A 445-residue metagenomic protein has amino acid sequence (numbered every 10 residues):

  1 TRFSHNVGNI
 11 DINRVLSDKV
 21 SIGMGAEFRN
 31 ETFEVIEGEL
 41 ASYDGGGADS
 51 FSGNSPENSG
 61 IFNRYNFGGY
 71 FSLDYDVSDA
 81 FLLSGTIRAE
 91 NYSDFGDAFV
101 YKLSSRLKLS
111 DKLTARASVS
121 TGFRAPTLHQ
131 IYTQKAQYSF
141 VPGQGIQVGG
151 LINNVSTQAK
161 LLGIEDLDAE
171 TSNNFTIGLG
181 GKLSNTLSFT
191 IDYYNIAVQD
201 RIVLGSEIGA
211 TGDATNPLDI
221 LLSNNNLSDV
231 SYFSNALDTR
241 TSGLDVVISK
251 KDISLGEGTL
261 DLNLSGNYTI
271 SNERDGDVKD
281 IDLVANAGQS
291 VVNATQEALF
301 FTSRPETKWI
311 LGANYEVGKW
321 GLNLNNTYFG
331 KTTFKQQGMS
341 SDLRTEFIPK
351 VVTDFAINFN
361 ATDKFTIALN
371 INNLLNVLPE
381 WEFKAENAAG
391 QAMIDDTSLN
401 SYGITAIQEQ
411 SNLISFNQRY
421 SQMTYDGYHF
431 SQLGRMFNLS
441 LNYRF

Functional and structural regions predicted by a protein language model:
T1, I61-K108, S172, N314-F329: Surface-exposed extracellular loop regions of Gram-negative outer-membrane beta-barrel proteins
T1-L82, D277-N314: Outer-membrane beta-barrel transmembrane domain signature of Gram-negative proteins, especially the mid-to-C-terminal
G8-R14, G69-Y75, L103-L107, I177-G181 (+7 more regions): Residues on the lipid-exposed face of transmembrane beta-strands in outer-membrane beta-barrel proteins
K19-I22, A80-L83, K112-A115, N185-F189 (+5 more regions): Repeated loop/turn-to-beta-strand initiation elements of outer-membrane beta-barrel proteins
F28-E34, F67, I87-S93, V119-A125 (+9 more regions): Transmembrane beta-strands of outer-membrane beta-barrel pores
N58-Y65, K112, G122-T190, I196-A197 (+5 more regions): Outer-membrane beta-barrel signature, preferentially recognizing the C-terminal barrel domain of Gram-negative
Y193-Q336, S440: Gram-negative outer-membrane beta-barrel transporters
T327-K335, F359-F445: C-terminal beta-signal and adjacent terminal beta-strands/loops of Gram-negative outer-membrane beta-barrel proteins
